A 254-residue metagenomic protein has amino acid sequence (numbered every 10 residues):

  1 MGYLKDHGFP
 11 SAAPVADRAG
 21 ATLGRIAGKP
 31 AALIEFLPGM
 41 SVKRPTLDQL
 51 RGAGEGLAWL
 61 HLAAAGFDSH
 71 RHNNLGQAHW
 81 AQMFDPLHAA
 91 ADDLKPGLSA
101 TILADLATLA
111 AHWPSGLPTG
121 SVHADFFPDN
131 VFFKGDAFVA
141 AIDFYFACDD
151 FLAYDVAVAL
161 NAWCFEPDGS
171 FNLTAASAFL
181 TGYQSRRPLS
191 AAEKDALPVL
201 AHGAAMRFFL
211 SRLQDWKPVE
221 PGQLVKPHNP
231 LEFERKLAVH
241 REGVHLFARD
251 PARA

Functional and structural regions predicted by a protein language model:
M1-S69: ATP-binding pocket architecture of kinase catalytic cores
P14, A32-I34, L60, V122 (+3 more regions): Generic structural signal for conserved hydrophobic packing positions in ordered secondary structure
P14-V15, A107-Y154: Active-site acidic catalytic loop and adjacent metal/ATP-binding pocket of ATP-dependent phosphoryl transfer enzymes
K43-G97, L117-T119, L224-P227: A cross-family kinase active-site recognition segment
G52, G56, T101, D155 (+1 more regions): Charged catalytic carboxylate motif
P86-H88, F208-A254: ATP/Mg2+ or Mg2+-diphosphate-binding catalytic cores that bind nucleotide phosphates or diphosphates via glycine-rich
A153-P188, H202-V219: Active-site activation/catalytic loop segments of kinase-like enzymes and analogous catalytic loops in related
L189-A201: All-alpha amphipathic helical-bundle segments outside canonical DNA-binding/catalytic cores that form hydrophobic
